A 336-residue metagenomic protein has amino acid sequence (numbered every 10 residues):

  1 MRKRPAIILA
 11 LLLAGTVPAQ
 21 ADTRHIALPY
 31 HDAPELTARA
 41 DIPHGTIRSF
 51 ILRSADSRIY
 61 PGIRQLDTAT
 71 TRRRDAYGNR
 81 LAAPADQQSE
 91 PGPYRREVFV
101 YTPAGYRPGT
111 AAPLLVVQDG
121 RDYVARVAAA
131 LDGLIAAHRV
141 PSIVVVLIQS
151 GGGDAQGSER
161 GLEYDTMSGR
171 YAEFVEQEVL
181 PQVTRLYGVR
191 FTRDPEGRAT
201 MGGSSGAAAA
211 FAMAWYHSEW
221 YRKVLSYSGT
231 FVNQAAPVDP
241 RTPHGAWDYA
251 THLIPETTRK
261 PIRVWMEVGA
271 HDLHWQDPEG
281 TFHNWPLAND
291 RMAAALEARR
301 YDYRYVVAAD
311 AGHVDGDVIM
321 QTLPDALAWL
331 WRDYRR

Functional and structural regions predicted by a protein language model:
M1-I7: Bacterial N-terminal signal peptides that target proteins for export
I7-I8, G316: Intrinsic structural disorder/low-complexity segments
I8-T16: Bacterial N-terminal signal peptides
Q20-R336: Non-catalytic cap/lid and distal C-terminal segments of serine-dependent acyl enzymes
